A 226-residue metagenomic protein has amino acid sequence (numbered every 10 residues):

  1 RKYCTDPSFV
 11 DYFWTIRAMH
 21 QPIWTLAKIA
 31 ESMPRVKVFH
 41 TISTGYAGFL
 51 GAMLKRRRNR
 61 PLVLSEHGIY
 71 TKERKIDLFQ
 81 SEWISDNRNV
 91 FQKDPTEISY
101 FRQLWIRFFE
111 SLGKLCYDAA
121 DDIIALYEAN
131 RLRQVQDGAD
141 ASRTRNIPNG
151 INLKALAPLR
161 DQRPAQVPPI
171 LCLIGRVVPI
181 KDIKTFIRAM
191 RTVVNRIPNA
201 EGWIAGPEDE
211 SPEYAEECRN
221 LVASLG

Functional and structural regions predicted by a protein language model:
R1-A27: A conserved catalytic-core segment of Leloir-type glycosyltransferases
L26-R35, Y70, N87-I123: Membrane-proximal helix-turn-helix segments that form the acceptor-binding/catalytic region of lipid-linked
A30-Y46, R57-V63, H67: Short N-terminal targeting/anchoring amphipathic segment
T41, A125-L126: Short beta-strand scaffold positions
K55, M190-R191, V222: A conserved amphipathic alpha-helix that caps or lines the catalytic cleft of carbohydrate- and lipid-modifying enzymes
Q92-S99, A215-G226: Nucleotide-activated donor-binding/catalytic signature segment of Leloir-type glycosyltransferases, i.e., the conserved
A129, G150: Carbohydrate-associated surface elements
L156, R160-T192, W203: Conserved donor-binding/catalytic core segment of Leloir-type glycosyltransferases
